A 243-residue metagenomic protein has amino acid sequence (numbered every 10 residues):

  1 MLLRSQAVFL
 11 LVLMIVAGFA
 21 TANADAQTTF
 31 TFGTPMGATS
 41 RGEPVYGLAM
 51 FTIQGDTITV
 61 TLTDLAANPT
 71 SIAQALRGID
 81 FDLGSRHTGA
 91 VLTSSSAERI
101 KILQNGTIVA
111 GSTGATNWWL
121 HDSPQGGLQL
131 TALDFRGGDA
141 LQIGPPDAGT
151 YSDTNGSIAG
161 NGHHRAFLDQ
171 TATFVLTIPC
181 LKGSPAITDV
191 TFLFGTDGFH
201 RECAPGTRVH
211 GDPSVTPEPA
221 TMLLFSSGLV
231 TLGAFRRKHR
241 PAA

Functional and structural regions predicted by a protein language model:
M1-R4, P241-A243: N-terminal secretory signal peptides that target proteins for export/translocation
L3-S5, P217, R236-R237: Residue-level micro-sites within transmembrane alpha helices that shape and flank functional polar/acidic positions
A7-T28, F199-S227: Short, threonine-centered small-residue motifs that mark membrane-proximal processing/anchoring sites and TM-junction
A17, G126-L128, G233: Amphipathic alpha-helical interaction segments
D25-V215: Mature extracellular "passenger" or substrate-interacting domains of secreted, surface-exposed proteins
V230: Conserved Rossmann-like nucleotide-cofactor binding loop
G233-A243: C-terminal membrane-anchoring or membrane-association module
